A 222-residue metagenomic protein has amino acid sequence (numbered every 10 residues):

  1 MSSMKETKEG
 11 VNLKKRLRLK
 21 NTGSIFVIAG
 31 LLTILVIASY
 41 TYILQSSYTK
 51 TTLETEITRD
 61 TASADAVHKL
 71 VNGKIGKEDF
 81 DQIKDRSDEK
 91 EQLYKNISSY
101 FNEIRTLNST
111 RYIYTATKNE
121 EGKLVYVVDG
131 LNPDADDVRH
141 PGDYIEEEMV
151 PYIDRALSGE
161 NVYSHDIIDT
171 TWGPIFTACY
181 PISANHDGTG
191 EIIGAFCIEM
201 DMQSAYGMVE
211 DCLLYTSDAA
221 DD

Functional and structural regions predicted by a protein language model:
S2-L19: N-terminal sensory and localization modules of signal-transduction and trafficking proteins
R18-S46, L214-S217: Extreme N-terminal signal-anchor transmembrane helix of membrane signaling/transducer proteins, especially in bacteria
G30, Y40-E78, Q82, M200: Membrane-proximal extracytoplasmic alpha-helices
E91, G130-I168: Extracytoplasmic/periplasmic sensor domains and loops in membrane signaling proteins
N102-L124: Short N-terminal helix-loop-first-beta-strand/juxtamembrane motif that initiates sensory/input modules
T171-W172, S183-H186, C197-E210: Helix-start (N-cap) segments at beta->loop->alpha junctions that couple sensory/regulatory domains to adjoining helices
D218-D222: A short, hydrophobic C-terminal helix/tail in secreted or cell-surface proteins
